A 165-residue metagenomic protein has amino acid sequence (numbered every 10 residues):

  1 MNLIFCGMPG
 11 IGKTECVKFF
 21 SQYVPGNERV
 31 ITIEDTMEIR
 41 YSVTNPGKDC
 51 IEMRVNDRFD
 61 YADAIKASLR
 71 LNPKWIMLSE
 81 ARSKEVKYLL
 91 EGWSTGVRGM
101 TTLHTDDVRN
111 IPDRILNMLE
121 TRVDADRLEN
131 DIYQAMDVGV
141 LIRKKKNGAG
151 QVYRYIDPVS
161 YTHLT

Functional and structural regions predicted by a protein language model:
M1-N2: Pre-Walker A (Motif I) flank of P-loop NTPase domains
F5: Hydrophobic anchor at the beta1->P-loop junction of P-loop NTPases
P9: The conserved Walker
G12: Conserved glycine(s) of the Walker
C16: Hydrophobic positions on the alpha1 helix immediately C-terminal to the Walker A/P-loop
Q22-K66: P-loop NTPase switch/communication element
N72-Y133, L141: Conserved P-loop NTPase nucleotide-binding/switch module
T162-T165: Conserved small/polar residues in nucleotide/adenosyl-binding loops
